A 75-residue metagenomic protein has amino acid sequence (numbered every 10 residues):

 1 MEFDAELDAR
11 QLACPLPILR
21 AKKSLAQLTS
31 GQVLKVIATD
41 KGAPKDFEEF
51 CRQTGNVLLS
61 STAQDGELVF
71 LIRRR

Functional and structural regions predicted by a protein language model:
F3-R10, I37: Short amphipathic
D4, G31-K35, E67-V69: Intrinsic-disorder/low-complexity, polar/charged segments enriched in Ser/Thr/Lys/Arg/Asp/Glu/Gln
E6-D8, G42, V69: Intrinsically disordered, low-complexity regions of eukaryotic proteins
L12-V57: Amphipathic, hydrophobic secondary-structure cores in small proteins
E48-R75: C-terminal structural segments of small proteins and small subunits
